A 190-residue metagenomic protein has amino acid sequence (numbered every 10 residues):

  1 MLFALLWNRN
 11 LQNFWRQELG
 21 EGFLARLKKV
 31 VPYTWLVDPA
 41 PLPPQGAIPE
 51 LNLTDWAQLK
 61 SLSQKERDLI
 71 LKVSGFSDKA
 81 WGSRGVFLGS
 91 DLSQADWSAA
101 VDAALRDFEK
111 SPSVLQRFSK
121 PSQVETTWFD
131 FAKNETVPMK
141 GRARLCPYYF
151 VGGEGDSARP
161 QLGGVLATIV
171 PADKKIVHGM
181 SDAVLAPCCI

Functional and structural regions predicted by a protein language model:
M1-I190: Domain-scale recognition of functional cores that engage charged ligands
